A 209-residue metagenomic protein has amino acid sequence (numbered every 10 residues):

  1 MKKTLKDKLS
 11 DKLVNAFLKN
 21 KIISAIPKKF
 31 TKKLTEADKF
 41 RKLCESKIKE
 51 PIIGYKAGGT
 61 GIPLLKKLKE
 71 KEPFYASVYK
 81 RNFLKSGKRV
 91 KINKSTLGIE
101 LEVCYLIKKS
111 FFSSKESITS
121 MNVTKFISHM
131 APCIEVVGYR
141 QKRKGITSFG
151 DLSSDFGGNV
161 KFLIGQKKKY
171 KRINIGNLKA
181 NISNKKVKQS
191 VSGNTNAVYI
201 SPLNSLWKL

Functional and structural regions predicted by a protein language model:
K2-L206: Catalytic-core "active-site belt" of small-molecule-metabolizing enzymes, emphasizing His/Asp/Glu-rich regions
